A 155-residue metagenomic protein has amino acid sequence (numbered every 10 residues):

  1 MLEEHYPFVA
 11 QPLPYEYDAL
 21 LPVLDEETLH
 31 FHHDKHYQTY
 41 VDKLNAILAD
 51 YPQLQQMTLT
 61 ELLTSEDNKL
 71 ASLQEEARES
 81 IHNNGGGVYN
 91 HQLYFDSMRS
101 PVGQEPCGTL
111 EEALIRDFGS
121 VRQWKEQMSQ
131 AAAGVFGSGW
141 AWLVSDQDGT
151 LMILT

Functional and structural regions predicted by a protein language model:
M1-T155: Feature for soluble, non-membrane regions of globular proteins
